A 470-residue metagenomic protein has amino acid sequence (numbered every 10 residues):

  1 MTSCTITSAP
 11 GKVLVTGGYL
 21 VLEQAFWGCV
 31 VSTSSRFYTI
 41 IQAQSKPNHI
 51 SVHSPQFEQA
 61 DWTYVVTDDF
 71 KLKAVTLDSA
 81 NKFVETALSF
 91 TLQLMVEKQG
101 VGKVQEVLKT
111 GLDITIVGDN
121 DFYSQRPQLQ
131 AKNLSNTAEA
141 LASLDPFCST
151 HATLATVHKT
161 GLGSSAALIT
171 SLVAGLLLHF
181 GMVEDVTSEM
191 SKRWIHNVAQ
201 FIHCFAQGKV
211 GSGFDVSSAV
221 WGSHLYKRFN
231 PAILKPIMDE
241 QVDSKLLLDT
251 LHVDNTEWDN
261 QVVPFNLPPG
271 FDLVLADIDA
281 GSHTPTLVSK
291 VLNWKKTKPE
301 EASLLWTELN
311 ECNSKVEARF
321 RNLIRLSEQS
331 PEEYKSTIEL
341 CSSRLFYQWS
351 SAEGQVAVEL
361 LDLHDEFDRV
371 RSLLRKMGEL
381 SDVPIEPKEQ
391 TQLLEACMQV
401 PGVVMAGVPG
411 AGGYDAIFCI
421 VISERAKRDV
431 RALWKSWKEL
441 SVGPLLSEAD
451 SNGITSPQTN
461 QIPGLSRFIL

Functional and structural regions predicted by a protein language model:
M1-T16, L20-L22, V30-D113, V117-H158 (+4 more regions): C-terminal nucleotide
G161-E184: DPxDG-like acidic metal-binding loop motif
A167, A416-F418: FabD-like malonyl-/acyl-CoA
